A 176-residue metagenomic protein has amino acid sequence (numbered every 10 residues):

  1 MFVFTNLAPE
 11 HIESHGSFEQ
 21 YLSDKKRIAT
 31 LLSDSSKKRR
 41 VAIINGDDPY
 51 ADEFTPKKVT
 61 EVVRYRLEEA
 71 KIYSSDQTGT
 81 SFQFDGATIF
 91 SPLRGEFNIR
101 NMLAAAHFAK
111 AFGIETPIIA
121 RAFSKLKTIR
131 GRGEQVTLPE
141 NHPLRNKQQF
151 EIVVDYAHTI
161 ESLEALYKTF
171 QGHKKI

Functional and structural regions predicted by a protein language model:
M1-E151, G172-H173: Acidic, Mg2+-coordinating active-site environments of NTP-dependent enzymes
D48-P49, H158-S162: Short beta->alpha connector loops
I129, I160-I176: Active-site beta-alpha connecting loops in nucleotide-dependent enzymes
I152-H158: Switch II (G3) loop of P-loop NTPases
